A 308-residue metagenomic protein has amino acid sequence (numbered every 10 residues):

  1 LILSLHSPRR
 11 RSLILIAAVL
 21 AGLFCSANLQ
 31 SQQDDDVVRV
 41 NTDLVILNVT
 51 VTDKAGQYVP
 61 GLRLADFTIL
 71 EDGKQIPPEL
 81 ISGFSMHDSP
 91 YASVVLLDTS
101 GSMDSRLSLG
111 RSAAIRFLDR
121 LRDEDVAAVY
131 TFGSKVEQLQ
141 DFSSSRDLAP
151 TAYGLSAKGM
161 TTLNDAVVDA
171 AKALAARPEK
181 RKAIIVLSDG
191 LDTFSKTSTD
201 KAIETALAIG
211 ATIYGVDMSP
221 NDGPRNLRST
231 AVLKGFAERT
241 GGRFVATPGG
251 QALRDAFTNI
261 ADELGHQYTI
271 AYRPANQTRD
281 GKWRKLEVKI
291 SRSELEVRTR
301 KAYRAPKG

Functional and structural regions predicted by a protein language model:
L1-R10: N-terminal secretory signal peptides that target proteins for export/translocation
L3, A27-Q30: Intrinsic low-complexity/disordered segments
R9-S12, S26, K180: Generic N-terminal leader/processing signal
S12-I14, L47: Short amphipathic alpha-helical "recognition" segments used for binding
I14-S26: Bacterial N-terminal signal peptides
L29-G308: Scaffold/interface architecture of coatomer-like assemblies
